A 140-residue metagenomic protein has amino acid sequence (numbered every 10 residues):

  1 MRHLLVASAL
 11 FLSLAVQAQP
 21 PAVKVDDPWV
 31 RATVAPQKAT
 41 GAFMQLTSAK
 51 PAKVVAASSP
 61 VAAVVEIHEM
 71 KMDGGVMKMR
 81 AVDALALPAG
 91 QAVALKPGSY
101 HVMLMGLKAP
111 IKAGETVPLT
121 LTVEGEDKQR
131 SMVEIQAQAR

Functional and structural regions predicted by a protein language model:
M1-A7: Positively charged n-region of N-terminal signal peptides that target proteins for export
L10: N-terminal basic, Ser/Thr-rich segments that initiate or prime the first beta/alpha elements at protein or domain
S13-A15: N-terminal signal peptide c-region/cleavage motif recognized by signal peptidases
P20-R140: Compact, glycine-rich, soluble single-domain proteins
